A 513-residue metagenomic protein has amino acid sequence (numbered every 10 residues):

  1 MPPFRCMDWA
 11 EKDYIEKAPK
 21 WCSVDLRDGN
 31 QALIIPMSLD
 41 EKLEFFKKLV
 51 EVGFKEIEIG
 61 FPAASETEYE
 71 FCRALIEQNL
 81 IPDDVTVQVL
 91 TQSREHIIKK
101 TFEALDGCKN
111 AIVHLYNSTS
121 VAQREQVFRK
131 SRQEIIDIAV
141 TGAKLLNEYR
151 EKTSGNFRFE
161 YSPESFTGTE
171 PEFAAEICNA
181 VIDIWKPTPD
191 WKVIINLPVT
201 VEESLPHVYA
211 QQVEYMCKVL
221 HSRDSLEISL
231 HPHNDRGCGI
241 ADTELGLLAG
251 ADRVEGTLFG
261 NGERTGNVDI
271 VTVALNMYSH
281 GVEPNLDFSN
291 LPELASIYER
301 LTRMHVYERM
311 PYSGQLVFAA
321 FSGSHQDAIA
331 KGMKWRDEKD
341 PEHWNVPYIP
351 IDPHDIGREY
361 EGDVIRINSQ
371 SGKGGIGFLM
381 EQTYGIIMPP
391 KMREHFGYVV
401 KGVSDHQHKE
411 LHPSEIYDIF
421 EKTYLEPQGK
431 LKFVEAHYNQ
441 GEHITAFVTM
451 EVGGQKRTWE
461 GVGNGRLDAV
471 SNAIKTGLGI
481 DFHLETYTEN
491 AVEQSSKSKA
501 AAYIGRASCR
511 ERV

Functional and structural regions predicted by a protein language model:
M1-D25, G281-E460, S496-A501: A mid-to-C-terminal "edge-of-domain" accessory segment
M1-E95, E359, V364-K373, G377-L379: N-terminal capping/small domains of soluble enzymes
W21, A32-E56, C72-Q78, P82 (+2 more regions): Alpha/beta enzyme core
D28, A32, P62-E66, S120-A122 (+5 more regions): Short, small-residue-enriched loops and turns at beta-alpha junctions that line or gate enzyme active sites
L90, H114-S118, H231: Short beta-strand segments
S204-D337: Catalytic alpha/beta core domains of metabolic enzymes, predominantly
H437-N439, T445, G453-E493: Small-residue-enriched alpha-helical segments and adjacent helix-cap loops that form tight helix-helix packing
I504-V513: Residue-level detector of conserved catalytic or cofactor/ligand-binding positions in enzyme active sites
